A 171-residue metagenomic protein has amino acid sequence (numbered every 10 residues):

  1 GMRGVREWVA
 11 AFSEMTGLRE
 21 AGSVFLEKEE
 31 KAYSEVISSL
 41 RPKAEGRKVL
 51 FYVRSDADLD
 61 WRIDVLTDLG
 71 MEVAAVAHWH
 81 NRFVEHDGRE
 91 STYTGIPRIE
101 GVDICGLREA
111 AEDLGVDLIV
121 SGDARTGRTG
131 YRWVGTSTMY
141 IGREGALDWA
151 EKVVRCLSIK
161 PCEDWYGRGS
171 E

Functional and structural regions predicted by a protein language model:
G1-E171: An N-terminal assembly and electron-transfer interface module characteristic of large anaerobic redox and radical
